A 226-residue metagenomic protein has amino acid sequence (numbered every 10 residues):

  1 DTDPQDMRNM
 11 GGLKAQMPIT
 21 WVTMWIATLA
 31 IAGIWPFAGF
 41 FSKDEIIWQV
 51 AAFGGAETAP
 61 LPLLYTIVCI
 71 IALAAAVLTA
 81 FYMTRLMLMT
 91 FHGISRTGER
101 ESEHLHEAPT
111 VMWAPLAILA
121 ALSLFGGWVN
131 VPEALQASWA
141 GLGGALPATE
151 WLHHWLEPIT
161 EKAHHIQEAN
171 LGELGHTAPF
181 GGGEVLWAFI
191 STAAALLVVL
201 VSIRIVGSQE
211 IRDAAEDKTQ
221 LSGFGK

Functional and structural regions predicted by a protein language model:
D1-P4: Alpha-helical multi-pass transmembrane bundles of energy-transducing inner-membrane proteins
M7, F81-T84: Alpha-helical transmembrane segments within multi-pass membrane transporters and channels
N9-V22, F41-L78, T97-K226: Membrane-interface segments at transmembrane helix junctions and kinks in multi-pass inner-membrane proteins
A27-P36: Transmembrane alpha-helix interface/packing and boundary motifs in multi-pass membrane proteins, characterized by
L29, I94-T97: Acidic glycine-/aspartate-rich tracts in secreted/extracellular proteins
K43, M83-L86: Hydrophobic/aromatic residues in alpha-helical transmembrane segments
A75, L88-M89: Hydrophobic transmembrane alpha-helical segments that form the core helix bundle of multi-pass membrane enzymes
